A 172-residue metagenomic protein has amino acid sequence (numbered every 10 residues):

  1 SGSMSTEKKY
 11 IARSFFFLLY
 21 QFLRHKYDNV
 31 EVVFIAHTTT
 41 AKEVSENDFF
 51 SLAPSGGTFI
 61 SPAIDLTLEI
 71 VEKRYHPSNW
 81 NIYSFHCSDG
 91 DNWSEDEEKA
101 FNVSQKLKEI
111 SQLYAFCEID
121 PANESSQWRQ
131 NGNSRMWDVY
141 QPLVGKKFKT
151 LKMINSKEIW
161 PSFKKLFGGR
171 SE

Functional and structural regions predicted by a protein language model:
G2-E172: Acidic, glycine-rich A-domain
